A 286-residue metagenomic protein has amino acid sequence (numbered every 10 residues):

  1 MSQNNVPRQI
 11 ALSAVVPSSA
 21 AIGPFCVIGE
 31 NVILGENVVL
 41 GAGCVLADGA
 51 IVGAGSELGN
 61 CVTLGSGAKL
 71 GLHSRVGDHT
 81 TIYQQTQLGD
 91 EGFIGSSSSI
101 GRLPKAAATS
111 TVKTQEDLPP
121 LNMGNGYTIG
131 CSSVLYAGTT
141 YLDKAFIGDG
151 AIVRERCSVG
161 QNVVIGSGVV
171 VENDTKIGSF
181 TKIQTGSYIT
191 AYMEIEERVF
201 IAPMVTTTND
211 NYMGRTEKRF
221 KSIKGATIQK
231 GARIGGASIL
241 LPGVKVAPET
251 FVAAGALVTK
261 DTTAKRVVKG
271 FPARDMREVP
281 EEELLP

Functional and structural regions predicted by a protein language model:
S2-N5, P286: Long, charged amphipathic helices and adjacent flexible linkers at domain junctions
N4-A107, T111-K269, R274-D275: Structural signal for interior beta-strand "rungs" in well-ordered beta-sheet cores of soluble enzyme domains
A273-P286: Short, basic/aromatic-enriched C-terminal tail that caps enzymatic domains
